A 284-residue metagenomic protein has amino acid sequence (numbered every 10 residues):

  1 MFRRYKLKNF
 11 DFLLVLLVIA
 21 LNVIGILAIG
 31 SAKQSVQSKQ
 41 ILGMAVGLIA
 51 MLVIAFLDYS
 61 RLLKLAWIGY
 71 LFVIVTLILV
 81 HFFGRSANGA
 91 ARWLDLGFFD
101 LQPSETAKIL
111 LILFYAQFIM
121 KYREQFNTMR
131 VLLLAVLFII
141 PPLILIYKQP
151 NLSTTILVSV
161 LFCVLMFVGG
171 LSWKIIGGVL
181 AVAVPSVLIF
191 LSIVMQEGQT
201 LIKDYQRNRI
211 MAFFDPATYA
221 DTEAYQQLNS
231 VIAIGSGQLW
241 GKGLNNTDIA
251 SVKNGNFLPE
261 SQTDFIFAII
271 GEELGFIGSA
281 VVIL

Functional and structural regions predicted by a protein language model:
M1, D11, N127, K203 (+1 more regions): General structural signal for secondary-structure boundaries
M1-V18, L62: N-terminal membrane topogenic signal
K6-L7, V131-L132, G169, G255-L258: Helix-boundary and loop/linker segments of multi-pass membrane transporters
V15-V23, L27-L228, A268-L284: Hydrophobic alpha-helical transmembrane segments of multi-pass inner membrane proteins, especially in bacterial systems
A224-N245: Extracytosolic (periplasmic/ER-lumenal) interhelical loops and adjacent juxtamembrane/interface segments of multi-pass
Q238-L274: Long extracytoplasmic/lumenal interhelical loops at the membrane interface of multi-pass membrane proteins
